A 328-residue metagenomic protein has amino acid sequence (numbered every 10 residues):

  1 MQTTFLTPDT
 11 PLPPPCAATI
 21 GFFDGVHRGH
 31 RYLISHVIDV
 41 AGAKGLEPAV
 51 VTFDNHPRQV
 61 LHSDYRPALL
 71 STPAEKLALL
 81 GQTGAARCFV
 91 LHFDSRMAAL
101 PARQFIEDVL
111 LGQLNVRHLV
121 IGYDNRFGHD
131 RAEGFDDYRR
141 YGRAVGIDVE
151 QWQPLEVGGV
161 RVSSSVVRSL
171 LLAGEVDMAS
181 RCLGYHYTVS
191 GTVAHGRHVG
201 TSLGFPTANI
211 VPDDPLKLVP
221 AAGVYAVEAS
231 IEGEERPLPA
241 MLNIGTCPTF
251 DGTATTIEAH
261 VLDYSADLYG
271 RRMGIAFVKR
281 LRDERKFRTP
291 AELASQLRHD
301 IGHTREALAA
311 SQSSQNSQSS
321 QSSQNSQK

Functional and structural regions predicted by a protein language model:
Q2-P8, A68, F89: Short acidic-hydrophobic, aromatic-tinged amphipathic segments that line or gate anion-handling sites
D9-T72: N-terminal catalytic cores of NTP/NDP-binding nucleotidyl/phosphoryl-transfer enzymes
H27, L80, L119, A179 (+2 more regions): Residue-level signal for inorganic ion chemistry
A68-K76, L100-I106: Glycine-rich, highly charged phosphate/nucleotide-binding loops
E75-C88: A glycine-rich helix N-cap at a beta->alpha junction
R96-P206, R288-E292: Classical nucleotidyltransferase
G196-N316, N325-K328: Phosphate/ribose-recognition catalytic cores of enzymes acting on nucleotide-derived substrates
